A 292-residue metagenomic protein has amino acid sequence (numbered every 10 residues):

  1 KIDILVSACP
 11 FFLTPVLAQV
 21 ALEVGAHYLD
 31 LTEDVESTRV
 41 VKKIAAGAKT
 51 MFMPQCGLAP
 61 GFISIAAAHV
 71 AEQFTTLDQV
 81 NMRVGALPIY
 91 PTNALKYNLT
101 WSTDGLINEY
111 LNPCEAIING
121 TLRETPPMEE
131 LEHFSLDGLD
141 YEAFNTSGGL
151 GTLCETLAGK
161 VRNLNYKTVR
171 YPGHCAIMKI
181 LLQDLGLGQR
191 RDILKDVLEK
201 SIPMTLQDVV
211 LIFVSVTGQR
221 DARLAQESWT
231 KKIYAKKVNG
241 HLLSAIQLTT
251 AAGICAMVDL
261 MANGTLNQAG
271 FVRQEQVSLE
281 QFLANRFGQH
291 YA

Functional and structural regions predicted by a protein language model:
I4, H27, M51: Residue-level detector of anion-binding/catalytic polar loops
I4-A21, D34-S37: Beta-loop-alpha module in the N-terminal Rossmann-like domain of NAD(P)-dependent dehydrogenases, especially those
L5-S7, L29-D30, M82: Redox-cofactor binding/interface segments in oxidoreductases and associated redox assembly factors
T14, D34-R39, L58-F62, L87-Y90: Short gly/pro/ser/thr-enriched loop/turn and capping motifs at secondary-structure boundaries
A18, L31-P54: Rossmann-fold NAD(P)-binding glycine/threonine-rich loop
E23-V24, A48: Helix C-cap/helix->beta junction micro-motif
A48-P88: Adenosine-phosphate binding glycine-rich loop
Q73-A292: C-terminal catalytic/substrate-binding lobe primarily of soluble NAD(P)-dependent oxidoreductases
